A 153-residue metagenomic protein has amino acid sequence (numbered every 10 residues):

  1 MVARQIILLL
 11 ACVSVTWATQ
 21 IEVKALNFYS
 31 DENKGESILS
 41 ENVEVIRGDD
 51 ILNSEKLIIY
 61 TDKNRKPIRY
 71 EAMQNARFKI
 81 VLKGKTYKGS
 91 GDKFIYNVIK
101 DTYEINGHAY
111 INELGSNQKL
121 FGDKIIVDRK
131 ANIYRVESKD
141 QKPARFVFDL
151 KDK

Functional and structural regions predicted by a protein language model:
M1-K153: Mature-chain termini and adjacent capping regions
